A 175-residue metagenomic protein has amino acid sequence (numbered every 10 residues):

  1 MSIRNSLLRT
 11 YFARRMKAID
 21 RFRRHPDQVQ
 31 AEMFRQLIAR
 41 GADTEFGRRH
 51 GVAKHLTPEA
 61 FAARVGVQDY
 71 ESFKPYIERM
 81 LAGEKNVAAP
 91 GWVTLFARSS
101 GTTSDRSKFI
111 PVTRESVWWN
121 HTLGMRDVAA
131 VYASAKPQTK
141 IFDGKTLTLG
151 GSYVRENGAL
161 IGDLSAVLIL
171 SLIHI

Functional and structural regions predicted by a protein language model:
M1-R98, S104-I173: Nucleotide 5′-phosphate-binding alpha/beta core
